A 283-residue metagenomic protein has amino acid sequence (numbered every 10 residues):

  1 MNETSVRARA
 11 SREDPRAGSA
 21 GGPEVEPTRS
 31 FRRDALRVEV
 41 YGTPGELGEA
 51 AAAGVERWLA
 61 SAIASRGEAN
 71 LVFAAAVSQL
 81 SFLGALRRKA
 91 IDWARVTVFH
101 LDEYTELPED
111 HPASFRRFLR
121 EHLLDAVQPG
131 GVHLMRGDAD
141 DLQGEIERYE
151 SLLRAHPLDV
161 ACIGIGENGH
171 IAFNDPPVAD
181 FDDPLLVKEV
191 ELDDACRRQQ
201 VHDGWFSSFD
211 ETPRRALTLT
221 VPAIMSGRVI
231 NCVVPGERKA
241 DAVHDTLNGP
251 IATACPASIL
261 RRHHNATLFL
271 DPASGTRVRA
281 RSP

Functional and structural regions predicted by a protein language model:
N2-N70: N-terminal glycine-/serine-/threonine-rich phosphate-binding loop
G18, V25, S30, L219-P222 (+1 more regions): ATP/nucleoside-binding phosphotransfer catalytic cores, i.e., glycine-rich phosphate-binding loops
P23-A35, D92-C162: Ligand-binding beta-strand-loop-alpha-helix segment within the catalytic cores of soluble metabolic enzymes
A60-K89: Glycine-rich N-terminal segment of FAD-binding domains in flavoprotein oxidoreductases, spanning the beta-loop-helix
F73-S78, I163-E167, P235: Glycine-rich beta-strand-to-loop/alpha-helix junction loops that act as flexible
G84-W93, F115, R120, P176-L185 (+1 more regions): A glycine- and small-aliphatic-rich helix-loop capping segment at beta-alpha/alpha-beta transitions that lines
H156-F181: Glycine-rich phosphate-binding loop
A172-L219: Class I SAM-dependent methyltransferase SAM-binding "motif I" and its flanking Rossmann-like core
